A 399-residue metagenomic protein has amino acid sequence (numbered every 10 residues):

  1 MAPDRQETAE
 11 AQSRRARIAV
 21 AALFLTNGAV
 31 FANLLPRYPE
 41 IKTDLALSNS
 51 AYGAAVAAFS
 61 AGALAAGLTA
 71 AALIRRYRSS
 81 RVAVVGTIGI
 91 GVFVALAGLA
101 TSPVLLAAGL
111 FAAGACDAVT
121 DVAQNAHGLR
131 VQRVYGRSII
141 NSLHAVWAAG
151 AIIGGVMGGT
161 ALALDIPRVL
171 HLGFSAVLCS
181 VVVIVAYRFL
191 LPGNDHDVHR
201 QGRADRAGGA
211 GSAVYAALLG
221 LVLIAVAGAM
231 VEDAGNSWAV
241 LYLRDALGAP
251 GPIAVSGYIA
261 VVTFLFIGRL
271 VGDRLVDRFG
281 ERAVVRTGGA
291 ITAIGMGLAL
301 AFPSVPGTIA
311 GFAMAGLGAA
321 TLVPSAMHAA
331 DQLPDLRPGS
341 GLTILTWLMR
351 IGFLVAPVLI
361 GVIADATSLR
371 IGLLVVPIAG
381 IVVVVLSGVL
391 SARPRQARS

Functional and structural regions predicted by a protein language model:
P36-S50, S237-I253: Short amphipathic helix-loop junctions that connect adjacent transmembrane helices in Major Facilitator Superfamily/SLC
I41-K42, L73-I74, T160-D165, L243-R244 (+4 more regions): Interfacial helix-cap and linker-helix signal at transmembrane-aqueous boundaries of multi-pass secondary transporters
A46, R78, L99-V104, G248 (+1 more regions): Helix-breaking motifs and short loop linkers at transmembrane-helix boundaries and internal kinks in secondary membrane
A65-T101: Conserved MFS/SLC helix-loop-helix module at the cytosolic interface between two early adjacent transmembrane helices
A66-S79, L162, G268-E281, A364: Helix-to-loop junctions at the C-terminal end of transmembrane segments in multipass secondary transporters
R81-A95, A176, A283-L298: Structural signature of the two symmetry-related core transmembrane helices
V119-R133, T321-P334: Intracellular juxtamembrane helix-capping segments at the cytosolic ends of symmetry-related transmembrane helices
L143-N194: Helix-loop-helix hairpin linking two adjacent transmembrane segments in secondary transporters
